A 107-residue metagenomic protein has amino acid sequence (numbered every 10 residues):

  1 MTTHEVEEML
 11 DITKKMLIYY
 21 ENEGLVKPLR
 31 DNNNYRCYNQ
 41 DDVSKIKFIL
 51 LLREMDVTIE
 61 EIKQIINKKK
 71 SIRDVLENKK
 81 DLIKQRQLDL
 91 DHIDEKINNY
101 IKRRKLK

Functional and structural regions predicted by a protein language model:
M1-I12, M16: Polyanion-binding surface elements
T2-T3, N39-K107: Arg/Lys-rich, alpha-helical DNA-contact motif
V6-E7, Y20, Y38: Append "Primarily bacterial transcriptional regulators
E8, N22, Q64: Alpha-helical residues within the helix-turn-helix
K14-L17, N32, Q40-I46: Short alpha-helical elements of helix-turn-helix
K15-V26: Short alpha-helical DNA-recognition segment
V26-N32: Beta-hairpin "wing" of winged helix-turn-helix
Y35: Conserved catalytic core of two-component sensor histidine kinases, primarily the HATPase_c ATP-binding
